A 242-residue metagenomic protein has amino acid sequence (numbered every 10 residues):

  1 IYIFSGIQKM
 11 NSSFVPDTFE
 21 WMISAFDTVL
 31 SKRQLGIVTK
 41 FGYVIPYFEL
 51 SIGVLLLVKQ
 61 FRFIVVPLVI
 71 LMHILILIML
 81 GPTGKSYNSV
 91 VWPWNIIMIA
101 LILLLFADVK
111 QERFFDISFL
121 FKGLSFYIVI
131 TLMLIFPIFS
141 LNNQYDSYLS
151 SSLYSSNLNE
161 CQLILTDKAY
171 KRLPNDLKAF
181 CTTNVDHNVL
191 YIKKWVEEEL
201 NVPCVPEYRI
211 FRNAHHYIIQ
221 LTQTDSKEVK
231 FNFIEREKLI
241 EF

Functional and structural regions predicted by a protein language model:
I1-M10, V38-M79, I102-L105, S151: Functionalized membrane-embedded alpha-helices
I1-M22, Q144: Transmembrane alpha-helix/helix-exit interface in multi-pass inner-membrane proteins
Q8-S13, L134-L158: Hydrophobic alpha-helical transmembrane segments in integral membrane proteins
D27-F41: Short aromatic-rich membrane-water interface segments that cap or initiate transmembrane helices in multi-pass membrane
Q60-R62, L105-L120: Membrane-interface junctions at the ends of membrane-embedded or membrane-associated helices
G84-L101: Loop-to-transmembrane alpha-helix initiation sites
I117-N143: Internal/C-terminal transmembrane anchor helices
L153-F242: Extracytosolic and intramembrane catalytic regions of membrane-associated proteins in envelope/secretory systems
